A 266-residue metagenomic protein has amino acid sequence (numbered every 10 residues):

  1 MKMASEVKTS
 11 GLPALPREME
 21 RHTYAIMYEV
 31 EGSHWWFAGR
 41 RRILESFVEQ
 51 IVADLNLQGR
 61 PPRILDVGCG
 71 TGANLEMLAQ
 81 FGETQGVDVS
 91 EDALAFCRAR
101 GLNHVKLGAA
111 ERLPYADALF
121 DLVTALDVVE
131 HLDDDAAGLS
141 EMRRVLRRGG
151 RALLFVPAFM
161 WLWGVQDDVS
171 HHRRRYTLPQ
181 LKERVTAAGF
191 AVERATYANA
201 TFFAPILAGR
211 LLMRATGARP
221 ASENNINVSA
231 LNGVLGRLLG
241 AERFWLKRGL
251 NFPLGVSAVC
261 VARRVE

Functional and structural regions predicted by a protein language model:
M1-A116, L122-L126, A137-L139, S229 (+4 more regions): Conserved N-terminal segment of class I S-adenosyl-L-methionine
Y28-E29, A152-R174, L178-T186: Short, glycine-/aromatic-enriched active-site segment of Class I SAM-dependent methyltransferases
L126-V129, F155: Residues lining the SAM
A136-R151: A short glycine-rich, Lys/Arg-flanked "PGG" loop and its adjoining helix->strand segment in the class I
F190-A200: Conserved S-adenosyl-L-methionine
F202-L239: C-terminal helical/coil "lid" or tail adjacent to the Rossmann-like core of SAM-dependent
A241-R248: Low-complexity, intrinsically disordered Gly/Pro/Thr-rich segments
